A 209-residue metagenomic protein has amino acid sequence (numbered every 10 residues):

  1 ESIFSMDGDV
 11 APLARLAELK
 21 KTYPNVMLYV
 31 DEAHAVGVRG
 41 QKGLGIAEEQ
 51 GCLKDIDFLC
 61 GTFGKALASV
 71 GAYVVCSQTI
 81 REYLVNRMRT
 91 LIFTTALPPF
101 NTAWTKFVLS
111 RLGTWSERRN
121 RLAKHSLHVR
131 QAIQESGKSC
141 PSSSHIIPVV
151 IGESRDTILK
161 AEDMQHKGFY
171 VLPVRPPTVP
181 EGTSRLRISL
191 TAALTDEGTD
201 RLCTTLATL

Functional and structural regions predicted by a protein language model:
S2-N25, D156-T157, E197-G198: Active-site core of PLP-dependent enzymes with the aminotransferase class I/II
I3-G8, A35-V38, L91-I92, T178-P180: Short, small-residue-enriched loops and turns at beta-alpha junctions that line or gate enzyme active sites
H34, K106-S110, S144-G152: A short beta-alpha structural unit
E48-Y83: Active-site PLP attachment segment
D57, V70-G71, M88-L97: A short glycine-threonine-serine/GTX helix/turn-capping micro-motif
A96-W115, R121, Q134: Structural motif of enzymes handling amino- and sulfur-group chemistry
N120-L127, Q134-G168, T178, T183 (+1 more regions): Conserved PLP-binding catalytic core of the aspartate aminotransferase-like
